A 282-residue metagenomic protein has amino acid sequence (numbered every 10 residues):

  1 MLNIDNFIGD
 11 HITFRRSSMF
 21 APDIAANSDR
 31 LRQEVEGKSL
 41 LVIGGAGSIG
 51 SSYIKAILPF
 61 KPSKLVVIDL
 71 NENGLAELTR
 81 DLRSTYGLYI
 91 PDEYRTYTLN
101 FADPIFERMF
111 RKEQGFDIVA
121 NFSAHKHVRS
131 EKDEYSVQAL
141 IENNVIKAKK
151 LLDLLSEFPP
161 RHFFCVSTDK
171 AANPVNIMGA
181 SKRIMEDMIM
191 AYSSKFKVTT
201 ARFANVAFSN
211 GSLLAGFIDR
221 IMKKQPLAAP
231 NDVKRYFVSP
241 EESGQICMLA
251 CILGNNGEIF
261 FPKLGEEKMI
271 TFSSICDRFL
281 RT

Functional and structural regions predicted by a protein language model:
M1-S39: Non-catalytic terminal and boundary segments that flank Rossmann-like NAD(P)-dependent oxidoreductase
L40-F60: N-terminal Rossmann NAD(P)H-binding glycine-rich loop of SDR-like oxidoreductase domains
A56-V67, R83, Y89-I90, L99-E142 (+1 more regions): NAD(P)H-binding glycine-rich loop region in Rossmannoid oxidoreductase-like domains and their noncatalytic homologs
D69-G74: Helix N-cap at the beta1-alpha1 junction of Rossmann-like dinucleotide-binding domains, i.e., the first residues
N121, H125-E142, I146-R183, A191: Conserved Rossmann-fold NAD(P)-dependent oxidoreductase catalytic core, especially the SDR/UDP-sugar
H162, E186-R235, E258-P262: Conserved beta-loop-beta element that borders a ligand/cofactor-binding pocket
S209-G216, P230-L249, I270-R278: Substrate-positioning beta->alpha
L253-T282: Mid/C-terminal beta-alpha module of Rossmann-like enzyme folds, strongest in SDR-family dehydrogenases/epimerases
